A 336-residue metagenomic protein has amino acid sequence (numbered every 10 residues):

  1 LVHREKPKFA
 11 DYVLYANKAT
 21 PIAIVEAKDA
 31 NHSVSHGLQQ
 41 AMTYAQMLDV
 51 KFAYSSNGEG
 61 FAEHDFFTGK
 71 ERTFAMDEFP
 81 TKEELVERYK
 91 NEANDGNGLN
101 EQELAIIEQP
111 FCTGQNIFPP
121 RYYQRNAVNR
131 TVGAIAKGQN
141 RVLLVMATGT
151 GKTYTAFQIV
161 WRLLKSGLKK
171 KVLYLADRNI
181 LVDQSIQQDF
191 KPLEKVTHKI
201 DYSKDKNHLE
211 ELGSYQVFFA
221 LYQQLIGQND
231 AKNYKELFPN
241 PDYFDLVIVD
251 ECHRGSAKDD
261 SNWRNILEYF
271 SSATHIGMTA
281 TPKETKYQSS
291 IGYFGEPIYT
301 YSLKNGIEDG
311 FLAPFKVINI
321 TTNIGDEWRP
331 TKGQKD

Functional and structural regions predicted by a protein language model:
L1-K171, A176, I180-V196, G213-V217 (+4 more regions): ATP-dependent helicase/translocase motor core
L181, Q224, H253-R254, K283-E284: Residues immediately C-terminal
K195-K199, G310: Conserved AMP-binding/adenylation subdomain of ANL enzymes
K204-F218: Conserved motor-coupling elements within RecA-like helicase/translocase cores
Y222-A231: Short glycine-rich substrate-engagement loop in P-loop NTPases that contacts/grips substrate
L237-I276: SF2 helicase catalytic motif II
Q288-D336: Interdomain helical connector at the RecA1-RecA2 junction of SF1/SF2 helicase-like NTPases
